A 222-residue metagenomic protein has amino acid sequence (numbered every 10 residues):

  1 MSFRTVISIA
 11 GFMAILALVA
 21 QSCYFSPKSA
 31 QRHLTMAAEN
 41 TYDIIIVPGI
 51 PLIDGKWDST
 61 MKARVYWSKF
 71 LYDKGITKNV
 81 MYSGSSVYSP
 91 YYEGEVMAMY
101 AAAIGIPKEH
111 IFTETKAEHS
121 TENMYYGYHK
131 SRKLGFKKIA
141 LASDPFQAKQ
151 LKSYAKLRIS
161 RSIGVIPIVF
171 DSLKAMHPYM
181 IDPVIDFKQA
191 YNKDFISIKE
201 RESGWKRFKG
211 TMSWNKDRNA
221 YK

Functional and structural regions predicted by a protein language model:
M1-A10: Bacterial N-terminal signal peptides that target proteins for export
T5-V6, S22-G55, T60, I104 (+2 more regions): Extended hydrophobic blocks
A10-A20: Bacterial N-terminal signal peptides
W57-I104, Y126: Membrane-embedded segments
S85-S86, I111-T121: Short beta->alpha junction loops
Y92, T115-H119, S143-F146: Short beta->alpha linker loops
